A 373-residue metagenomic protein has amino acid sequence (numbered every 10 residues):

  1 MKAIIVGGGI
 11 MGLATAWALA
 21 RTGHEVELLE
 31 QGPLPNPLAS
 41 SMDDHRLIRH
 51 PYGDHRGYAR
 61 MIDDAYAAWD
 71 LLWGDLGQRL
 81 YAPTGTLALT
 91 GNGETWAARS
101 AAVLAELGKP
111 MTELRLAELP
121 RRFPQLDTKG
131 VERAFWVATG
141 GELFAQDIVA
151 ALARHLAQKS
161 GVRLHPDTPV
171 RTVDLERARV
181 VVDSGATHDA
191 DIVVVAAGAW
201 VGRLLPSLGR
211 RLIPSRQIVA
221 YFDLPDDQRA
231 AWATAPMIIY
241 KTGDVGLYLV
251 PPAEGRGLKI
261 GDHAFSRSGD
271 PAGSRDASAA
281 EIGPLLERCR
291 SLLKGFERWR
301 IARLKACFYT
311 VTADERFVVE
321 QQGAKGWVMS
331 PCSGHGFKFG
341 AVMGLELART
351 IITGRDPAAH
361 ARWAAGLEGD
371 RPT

Functional and structural regions predicted by a protein language model:
M1-M11: Beta1/beta-strand and adjacent pyrophosphate-binding region of the FAD-binding site in flavoprotein oxidoreductases
I5-V6, L29, H188-W200, G344: Short hydrophobic core segments
M11, W17-R21, G77-A82, I192 (+1 more regions): Active-site substrate-recognition segment that forms the wall of the catalytic cavity or substrate channel
A20-S41: Glycine-rich FAD pyrophosphate-binding loop
H45-R122, V131, G246-L247: Dinucleotide-binding Rossmann-like beta1-alpha1 core, especially the glycine-rich loop that anchors the ADP
G91-K159, H165-P166, T172-D174, V311: Flavin (FAD/FMN) cofactor-binding and adjacent substrate-gating region of FAD-dependent oxidoreductase domains
R171-T187: Conserved beta-strand-loop-beta-strand element in the redox core of flavoprotein oxidoreductases
R288-T373: C-terminal catalytic lobe of FAD-dependent flavoproteins
